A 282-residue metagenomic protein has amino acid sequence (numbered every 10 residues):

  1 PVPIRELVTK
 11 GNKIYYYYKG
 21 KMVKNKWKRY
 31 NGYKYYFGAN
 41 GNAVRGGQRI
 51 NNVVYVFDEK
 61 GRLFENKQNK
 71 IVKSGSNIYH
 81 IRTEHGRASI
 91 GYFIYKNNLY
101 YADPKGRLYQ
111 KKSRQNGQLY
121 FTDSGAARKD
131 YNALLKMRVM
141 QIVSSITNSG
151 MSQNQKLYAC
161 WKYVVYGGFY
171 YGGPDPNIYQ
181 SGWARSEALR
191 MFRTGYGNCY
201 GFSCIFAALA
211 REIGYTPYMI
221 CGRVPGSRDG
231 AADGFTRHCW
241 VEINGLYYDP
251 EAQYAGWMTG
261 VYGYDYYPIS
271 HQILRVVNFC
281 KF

Functional and structural regions predicted by a protein language model:
P1-R138, A232-E242: Extracellular adhesion/carbohydrate-binding repeat motifs centered on closely spaced tryptophans
D130, N148, T194-G197: Short coil/turn segments at secondary-structure boundaries
L134-M191: Secondary-structure boundary elements
Q153-V164, G195-A210: Active-site nucleophilic cysteine motif
K162-D175, F192-Y196, G234-R237, Y254-A255 (+1 more regions): Repeated polar recognition positions within modular binding domains
Y171-N198, S203, I213-A231: Catalytic cysteine-centered active-site loop
C204-Q272: Hydrophobic/aromatic-rich core segments of domains that either
I269-F282: Short, low-complexity, Pro/Ser/Thr/Gly-rich segments in the mature regions of secreted, periplasmic
